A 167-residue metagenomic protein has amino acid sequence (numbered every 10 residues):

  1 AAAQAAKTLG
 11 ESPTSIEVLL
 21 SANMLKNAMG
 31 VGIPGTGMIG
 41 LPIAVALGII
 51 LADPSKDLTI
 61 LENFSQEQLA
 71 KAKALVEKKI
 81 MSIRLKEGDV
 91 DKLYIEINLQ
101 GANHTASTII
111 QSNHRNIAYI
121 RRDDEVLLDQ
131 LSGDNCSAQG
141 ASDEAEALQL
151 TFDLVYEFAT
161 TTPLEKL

Functional and structural regions predicted by a protein language model:
A1-E11: Alpha-helical support elements that line or immediately flank enzyme active sites and cofactor-binding pockets
T8, G35, E87-D89: Generic marker of residues within folded, mature protein domains
P13-I16, K56-L61, S82-L85, P163-L167: Flexible, glycine/charged-enriched surface loops at secondary-structure junctions
S15-S55, A72-K79: A structural-propensity feature for long, helix-poor, extended segments
M38-L58, G88-A106: C-terminal domain-closing interface element
T59-A72: Alpha/propeptide regions of enzymes that mature by internal proteolysis
E77-L167: Signature of multi-pass transmembrane helix bundles
